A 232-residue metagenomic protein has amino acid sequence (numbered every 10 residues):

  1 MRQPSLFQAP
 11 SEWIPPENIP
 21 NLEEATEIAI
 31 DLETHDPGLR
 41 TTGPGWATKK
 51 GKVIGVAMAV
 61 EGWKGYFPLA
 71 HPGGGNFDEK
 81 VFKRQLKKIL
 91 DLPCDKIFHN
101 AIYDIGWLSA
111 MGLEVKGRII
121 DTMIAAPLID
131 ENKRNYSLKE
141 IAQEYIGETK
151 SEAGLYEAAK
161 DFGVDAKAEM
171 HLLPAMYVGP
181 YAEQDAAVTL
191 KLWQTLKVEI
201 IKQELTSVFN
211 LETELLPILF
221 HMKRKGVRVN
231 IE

Functional and structural regions predicted by a protein language model:
M1-R40: N-terminal accessory regions of nucleic-acid-interacting proteins
R2-S11, G51-I201, L211, L219 (+1 more regions): Active-site-proximal helix-loop-helix substrate-binding element of RNase H-like nuclease domains
E17-I19, W46, R84-K88: Short, flexible, glycine/charge-rich loop motifs used to bind or transfer phosphoryl groups or to couple energy/partner
T26-I28, K52, L216: Residues at beta-strand starts and edge strands
T34-T41, T206-E232: Common nucleic-acid-contacting/processivity interface regions adjacent to the catalytic cores of nucleic-acid enzymes
P44-K50: Short consensus segments that form the blades of beta-propeller domains, in both extracellular/periplasmic
